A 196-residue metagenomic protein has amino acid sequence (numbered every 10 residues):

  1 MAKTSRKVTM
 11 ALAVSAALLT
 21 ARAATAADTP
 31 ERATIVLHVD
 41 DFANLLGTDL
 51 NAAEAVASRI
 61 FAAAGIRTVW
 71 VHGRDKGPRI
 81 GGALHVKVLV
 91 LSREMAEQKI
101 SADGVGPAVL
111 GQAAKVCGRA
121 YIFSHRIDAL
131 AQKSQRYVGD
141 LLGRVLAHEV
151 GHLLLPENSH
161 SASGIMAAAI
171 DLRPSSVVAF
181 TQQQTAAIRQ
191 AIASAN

Functional and structural regions predicted by a protein language model:
M1-S5: N-terminal secretory signal peptides that target proteins for export/translocation
T9-A21: Bacterial N-terminal signal peptides
A21-D28: Boundary at the C-terminal end of the N-terminal hydrophobic targeting segment
P30-L45, H125-A131: Acidic/histidine-rich, surface-exposed loop or edge segments in extracytoplasmic proteins
D40-F42, L89-M95, H125-I127, N158 (+1 more regions): Solvent-exposed coil/turn segments that connect beta secondary-structure elements in extracytoplasmic/periplasmic
G47-L153: Metzincin-family zinc-dependent endopeptidase catalytic domain
E149-I165: Catalytic Zn2+-binding segment of zinc metalloproteases
S159, I165-N196: Post-HExxH zinc-binding segment in Zn-dependent metallohydrolases
